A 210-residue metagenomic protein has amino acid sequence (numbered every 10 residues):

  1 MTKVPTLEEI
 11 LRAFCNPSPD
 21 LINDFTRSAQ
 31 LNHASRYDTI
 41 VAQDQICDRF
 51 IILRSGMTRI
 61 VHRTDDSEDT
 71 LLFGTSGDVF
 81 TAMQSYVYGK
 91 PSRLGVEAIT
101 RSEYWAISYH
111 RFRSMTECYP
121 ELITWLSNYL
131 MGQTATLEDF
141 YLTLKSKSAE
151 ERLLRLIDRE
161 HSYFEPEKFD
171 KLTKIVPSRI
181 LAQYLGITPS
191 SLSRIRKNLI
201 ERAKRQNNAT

Functional and structural regions predicted by a protein language model:
M1-R36, V79, S85: Cyclic nucleotide-binding regulatory module and flanking cytosolic helices
Q30, M57-H62, Y104: Short beta-strand segments in beta-sandwich/barrel cores
Y37, D48-R59, S76-G77: Glycine- and acidic-residue-biased ligand/ion/polar-headgroup-sensing regions
I40-Q45: Short phosphate-coordinating micro-motif centered on Lys-Gly-acidic
L72-N128: Cyclic-nucleotide recognition modules
F73, I107, T136-D139, R152-K171: Functional cleft and adjacent loop/helix regions within the main domain that mediate ligand binding or catalysis
R111-S148, R152: A small-molecule sensor/coupling module
L156-T210: Phosphate-/nucleic-acid-contacting segments
